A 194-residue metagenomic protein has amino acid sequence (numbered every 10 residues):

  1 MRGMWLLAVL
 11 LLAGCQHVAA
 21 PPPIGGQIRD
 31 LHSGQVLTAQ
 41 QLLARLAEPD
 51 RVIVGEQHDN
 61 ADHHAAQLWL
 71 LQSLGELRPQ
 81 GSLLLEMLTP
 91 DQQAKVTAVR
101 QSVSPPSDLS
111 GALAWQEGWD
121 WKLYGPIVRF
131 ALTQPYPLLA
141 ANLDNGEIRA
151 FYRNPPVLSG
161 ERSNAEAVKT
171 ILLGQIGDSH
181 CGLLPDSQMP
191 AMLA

Functional and structural regions predicted by a protein language model:
M4-G14: Bacterial N-terminal signal peptides
G14-P49: N- or domain-start disorder-to-order transition segments that initiate the globular core
G25, P49, R78, Q134-P135: Short, well-ordered alpha-helix to beta-strand connector turns
Q35, A39, D59-Q67, Q93 (+2 more regions): Solvent-exposed, acidic/flexible segments
A47-Q57, S107-G111: Acidic/histidine-rich, surface-exposed loop or edge segments in extracytoplasmic proteins
G55-Q57, L85-L88, A141-D144: Active-site-proximal beta-strand/loop segments in catalytic clefts of secreted hydrolases
N60-A65, W69-E86, P90-R100: Membrane-embedded segments
S82, A94-A194: A substrate-binding/cap region within the structured catalytic cores of diverse enzymes
